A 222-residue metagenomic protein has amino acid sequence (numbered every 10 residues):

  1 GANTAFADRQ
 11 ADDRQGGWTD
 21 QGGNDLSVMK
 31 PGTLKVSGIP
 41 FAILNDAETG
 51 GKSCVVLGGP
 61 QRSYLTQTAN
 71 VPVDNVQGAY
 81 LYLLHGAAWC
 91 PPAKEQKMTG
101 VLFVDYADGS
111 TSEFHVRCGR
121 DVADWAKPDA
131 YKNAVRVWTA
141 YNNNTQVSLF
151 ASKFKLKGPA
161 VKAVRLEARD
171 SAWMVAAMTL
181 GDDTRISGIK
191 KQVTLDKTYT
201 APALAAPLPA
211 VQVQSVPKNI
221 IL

Functional and structural regions predicted by a protein language model:
G1-L222: N-terminal/edge-of-domain interface segments
